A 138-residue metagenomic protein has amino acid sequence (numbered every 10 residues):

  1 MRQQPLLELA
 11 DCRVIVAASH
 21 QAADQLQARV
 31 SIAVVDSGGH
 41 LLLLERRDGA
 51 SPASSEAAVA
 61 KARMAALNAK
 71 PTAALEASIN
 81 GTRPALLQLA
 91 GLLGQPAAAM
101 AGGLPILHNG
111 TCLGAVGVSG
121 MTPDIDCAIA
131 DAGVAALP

Functional and structural regions predicted by a protein language model:
M1-P138: Flexible, solvent-exposed loop/hinge segments and secondary-structure transition points
